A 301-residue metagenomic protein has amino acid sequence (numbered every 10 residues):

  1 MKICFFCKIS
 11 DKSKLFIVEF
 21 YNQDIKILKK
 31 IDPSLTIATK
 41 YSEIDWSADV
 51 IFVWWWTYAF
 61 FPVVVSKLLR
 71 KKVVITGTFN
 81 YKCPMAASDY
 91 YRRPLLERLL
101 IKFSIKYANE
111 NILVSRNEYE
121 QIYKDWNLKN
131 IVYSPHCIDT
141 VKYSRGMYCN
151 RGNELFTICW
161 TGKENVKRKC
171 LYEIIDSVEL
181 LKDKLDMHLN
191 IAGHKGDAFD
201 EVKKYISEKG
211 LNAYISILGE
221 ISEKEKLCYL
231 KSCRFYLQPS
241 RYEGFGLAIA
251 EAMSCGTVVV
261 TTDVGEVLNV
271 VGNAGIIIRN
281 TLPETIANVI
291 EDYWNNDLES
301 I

Functional and structural regions predicted by a protein language model:
R92-N111: Membrane-proximal helix-turn-helix segments that form the acceptor-binding/catalytic region of lipid-linked
Y107, Y119-I138: Helix-loop-beta element that forms the nucleotide-linked donor phosphate-binding surface in glycosyltransferases
M147-K169, I175-V178, N190: Conserved donor-binding/catalytic core segment of Leloir-type glycosyltransferases
I158, H188-K203, G219: Glycosyltransferase donor-sugar binding loop
V202-I221: Nucleotide-activated donor-binding/catalytic signature segment of Leloir-type glycosyltransferases, i.e., the conserved
R241: Aromatic "clamp/platform" in nucleotide-sugar-dependent glycosyltransferases that forms part of the donor/acceptor
V258-T261: Short hydrophobic beta-strand element within catalytic cores of glycosyltransferases and related nucleotide-activated
I276-P283, E291-D297: Conserved acidic donor-binding segment of nucleotide-sugar-dependent glycosyltransferases
